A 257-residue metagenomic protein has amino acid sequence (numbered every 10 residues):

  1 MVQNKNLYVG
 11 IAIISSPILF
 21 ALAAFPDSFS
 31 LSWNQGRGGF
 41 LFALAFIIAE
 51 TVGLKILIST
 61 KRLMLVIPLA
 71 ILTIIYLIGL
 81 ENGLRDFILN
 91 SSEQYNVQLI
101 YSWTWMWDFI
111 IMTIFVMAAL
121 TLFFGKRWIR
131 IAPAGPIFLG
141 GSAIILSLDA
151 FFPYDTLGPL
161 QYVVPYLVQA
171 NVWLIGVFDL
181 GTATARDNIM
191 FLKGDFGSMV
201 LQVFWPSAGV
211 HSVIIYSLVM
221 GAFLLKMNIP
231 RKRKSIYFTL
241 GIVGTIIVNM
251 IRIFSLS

Functional and structural regions predicted by a protein language model:
M1-S257: Hydrophobic N-terminal alpha-helices or hydrophobic patches in metabolic proteins across all domains of life
